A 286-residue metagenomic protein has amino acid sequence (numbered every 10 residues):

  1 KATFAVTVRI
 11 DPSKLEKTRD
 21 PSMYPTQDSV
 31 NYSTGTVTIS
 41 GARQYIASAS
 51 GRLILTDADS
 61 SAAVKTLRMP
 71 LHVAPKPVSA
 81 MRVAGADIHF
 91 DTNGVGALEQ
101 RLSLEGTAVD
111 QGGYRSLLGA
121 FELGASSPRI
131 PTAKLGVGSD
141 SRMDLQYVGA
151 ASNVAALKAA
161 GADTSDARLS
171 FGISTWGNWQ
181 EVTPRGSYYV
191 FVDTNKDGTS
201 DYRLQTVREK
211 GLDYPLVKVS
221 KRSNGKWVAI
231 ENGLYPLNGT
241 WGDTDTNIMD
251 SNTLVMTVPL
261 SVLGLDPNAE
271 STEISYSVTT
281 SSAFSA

Functional and structural regions predicted by a protein language model:
K1-S40: Intrinsically disordered, low-complexity Pro/Gly/Ser/Thr-rich segments with frequent PxxP/GP/PP motifs and embedded
A2-F4, A47-G51, T272-I274: Exposed beta-strand face motif in extracellular beta-rich ectodomains
A2-T3, A62-A63, T246-D250: Short proline/glycine- and polar residue-rich coil/turn motifs
T7-R9, I54, S170-W176: Short edge beta-strand/loop segments characteristic of extracellular beta-sandwich folds
R9-D11, T56-S60, S261, T279-S281: Beta-strand-rich extracellular modules
S40-Y45, W179-T183: Short consensus segments that form the blades of beta-propeller domains, in both extracellular/periplasmic
Y45-S50, L55-G113: Long, low-complexity ectodomains and other extracytoplasmic segments of secretory-pathway proteins
A97-A286: Surface-exposed extracytoplasmic segments
